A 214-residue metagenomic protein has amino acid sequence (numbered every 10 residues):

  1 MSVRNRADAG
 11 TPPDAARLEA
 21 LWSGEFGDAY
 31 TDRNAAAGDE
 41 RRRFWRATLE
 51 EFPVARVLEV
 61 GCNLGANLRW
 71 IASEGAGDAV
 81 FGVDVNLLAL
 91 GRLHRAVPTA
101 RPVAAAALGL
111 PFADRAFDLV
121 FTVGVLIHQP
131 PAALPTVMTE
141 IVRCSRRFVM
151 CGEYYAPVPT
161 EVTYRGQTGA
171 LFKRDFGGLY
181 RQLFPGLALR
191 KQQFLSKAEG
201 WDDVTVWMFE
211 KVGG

Functional and structural regions predicted by a protein language model:
M1-P111, A132-T136, R143, R147-G214: Class I (Rossmann-like) S-adenosyl-L-methionine-dependent methyltransferase catalytic domain, capturing the SAM-binding
F121: A conserved beta-strand element that flanks and buttresses the S-adenosyl-L-methionine
G124: Nucleotide-sugar donor-binding/catalytic module of glycosyltransferases that assemble extracellular/cell-envelope
I127-Q129: A short His-aromatic
